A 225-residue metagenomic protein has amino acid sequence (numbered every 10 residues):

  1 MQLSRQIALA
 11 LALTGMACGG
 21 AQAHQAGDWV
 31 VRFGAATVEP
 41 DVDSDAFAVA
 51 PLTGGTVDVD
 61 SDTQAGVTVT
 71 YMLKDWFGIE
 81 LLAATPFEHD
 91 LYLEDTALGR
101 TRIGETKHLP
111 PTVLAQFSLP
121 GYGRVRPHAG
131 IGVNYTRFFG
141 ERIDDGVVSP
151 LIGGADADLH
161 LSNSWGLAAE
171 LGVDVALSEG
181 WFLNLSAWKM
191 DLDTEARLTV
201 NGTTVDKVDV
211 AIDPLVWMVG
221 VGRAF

Functional and structural regions predicted by a protein language model:
M1-G27: Cleavable N-terminal export/targeting peptides
Q22-D28, W76, P120-R126, L177-G180: Short loop/turn motifs that connect adjacent beta-strands in outer-membrane beta-barrel proteins
Q22-T70, G222-F225: Short glycine/proline- and aromatic-enriched beta-strand/turn motifs that initiate or cap beta-hairpins
T37-D41, T68-G146, I212-F225: Gram-negative (and chloroplast) outer-membrane scaffold detector with strong preference for beta-barrel transmembrane
D45-A50, D90-A97, D145-G154, R197-G202: Flexible, solvent-exposed coil segments and beta strand-coil junctions, predominantly the extracellular/periplasmic
P51-T56, T96-G104, I152-L159, T203-D209: Extracellular loop and loop/strand-boundary signature of outer-membrane beta-barrel proteins
V57-T63, E105-P110, L159-G166, D209-P214: Short sequence motifs at beta-strands and strand-loop junctions characteristic of Gram-negative outer-membrane
E88-Y92, S178-F225: Predominantly the C-terminal beta-signal and adjacent terminal strand-loop region of outer-membrane beta-barrel
